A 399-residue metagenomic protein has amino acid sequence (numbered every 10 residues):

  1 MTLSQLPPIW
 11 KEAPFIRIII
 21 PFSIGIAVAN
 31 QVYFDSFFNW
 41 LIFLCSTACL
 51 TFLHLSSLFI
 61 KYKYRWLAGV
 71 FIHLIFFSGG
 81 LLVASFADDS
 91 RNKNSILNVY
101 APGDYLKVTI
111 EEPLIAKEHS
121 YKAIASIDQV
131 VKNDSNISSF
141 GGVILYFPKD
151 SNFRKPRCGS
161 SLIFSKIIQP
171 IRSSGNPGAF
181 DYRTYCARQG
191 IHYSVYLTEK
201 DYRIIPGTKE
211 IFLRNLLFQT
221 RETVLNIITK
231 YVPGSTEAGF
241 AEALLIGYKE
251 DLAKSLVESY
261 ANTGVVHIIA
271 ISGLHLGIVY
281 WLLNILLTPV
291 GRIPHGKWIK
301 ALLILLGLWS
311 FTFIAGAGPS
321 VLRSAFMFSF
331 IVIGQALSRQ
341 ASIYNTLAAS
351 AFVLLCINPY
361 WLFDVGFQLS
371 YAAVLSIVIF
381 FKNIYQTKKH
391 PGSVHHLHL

Functional and structural regions predicted by a protein language model:
M1-I96, A101, R323: N-terminal leader/targeting segments
T2-I9, Y64-H267: Membrane-interface helix/helix-cap signal primarily in integral membrane proteins
P8, R17, G25, Y33 (+5 more regions): Hydrophobic alpha-helical transmembrane segments in multi-pass membrane proteins
F37, H119, E237, H295-G296 (+1 more regions): Secondary-structure boundary/capping residues
I42-H54, D88, I115-E118, E258-A261 (+2 more regions): A broadly tuned "polar low-complexity/structure-edge" signature
L44-L50, A123, V131-F140, A301-I304 (+1 more regions): Short N-terminal signal/transit or membrane-insertion segments and the immediately adjacent low-complexity/disordered
